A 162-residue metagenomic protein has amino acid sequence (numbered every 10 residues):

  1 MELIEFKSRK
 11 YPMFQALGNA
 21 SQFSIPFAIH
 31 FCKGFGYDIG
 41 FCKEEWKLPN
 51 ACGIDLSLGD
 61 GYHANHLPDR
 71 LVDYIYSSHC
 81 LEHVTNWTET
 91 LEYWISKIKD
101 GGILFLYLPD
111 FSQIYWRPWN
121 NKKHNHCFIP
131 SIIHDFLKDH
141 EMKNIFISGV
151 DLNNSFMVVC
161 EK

Functional and structural regions predicted by a protein language model:
M1-Y74, E89-L91, K123-H126, D151-E161: Conserved N-terminal segment of class I S-adenosyl-L-methionine
Y11-A16, P26, H30-F31, T85-I95 (+1 more regions): S-adenosyl-L-methionine-dependent methyltransferase catalytic module, highlighting the catalytic core
L56-S57, S78, Y107-F111: Short loop/turn segments at strand-loop or loop-helix junctions that form parts of catalytic or ligand-binding pockets
Y74-C80: A short beta-strand submotif of the Rossmann-like class I SAM-dependent methyltransferase core that lines
